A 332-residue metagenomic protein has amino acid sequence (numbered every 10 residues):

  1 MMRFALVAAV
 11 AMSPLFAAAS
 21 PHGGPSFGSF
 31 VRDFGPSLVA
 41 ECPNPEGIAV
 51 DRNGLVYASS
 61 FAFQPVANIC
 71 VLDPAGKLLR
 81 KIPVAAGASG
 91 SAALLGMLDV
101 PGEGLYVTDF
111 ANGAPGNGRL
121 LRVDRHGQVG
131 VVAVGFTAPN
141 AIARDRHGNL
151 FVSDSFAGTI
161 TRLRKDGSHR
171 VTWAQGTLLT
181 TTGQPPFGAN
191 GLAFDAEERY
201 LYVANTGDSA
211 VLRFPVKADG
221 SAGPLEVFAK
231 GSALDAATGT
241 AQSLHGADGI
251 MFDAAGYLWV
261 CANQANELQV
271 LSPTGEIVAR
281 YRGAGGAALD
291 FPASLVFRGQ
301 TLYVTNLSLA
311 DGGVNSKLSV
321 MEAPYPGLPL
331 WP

Functional and structural regions predicted by a protein language model:
S20-V31: Blade/loop signatures of beta-propeller domains
F30-V39, K77-G87, G127-A133, H169-G183 (+2 more regions): A short beta-strand motif characteristic of beta-propeller blades
V39-N53, S59, V66, A85-N117 (+6 more regions): Beta-rich, blade/repeat-based domains predominating in secreted/periplasmic proteins but also intracellular
S59-G76: Beta-propeller domains
F61-A62, F110-N112, S155-F156, T206 (+3 more regions): Short loop/turn segments immediately following the C-termini of beta-strands
A67-C70, G118-L121, T159-R162, A210-L212 (+2 more regions): A short loop-to-beta-strand structural motif that recurs across blades of beta-propeller domains
L72-K77, V123-Q128, R164-S168, P215-G220 (+2 more regions): Short loop/turn segments that connect beta-strands within beta-propeller blades
R122-A174: Hydrophobic alpha-helical segments and helix pairs
